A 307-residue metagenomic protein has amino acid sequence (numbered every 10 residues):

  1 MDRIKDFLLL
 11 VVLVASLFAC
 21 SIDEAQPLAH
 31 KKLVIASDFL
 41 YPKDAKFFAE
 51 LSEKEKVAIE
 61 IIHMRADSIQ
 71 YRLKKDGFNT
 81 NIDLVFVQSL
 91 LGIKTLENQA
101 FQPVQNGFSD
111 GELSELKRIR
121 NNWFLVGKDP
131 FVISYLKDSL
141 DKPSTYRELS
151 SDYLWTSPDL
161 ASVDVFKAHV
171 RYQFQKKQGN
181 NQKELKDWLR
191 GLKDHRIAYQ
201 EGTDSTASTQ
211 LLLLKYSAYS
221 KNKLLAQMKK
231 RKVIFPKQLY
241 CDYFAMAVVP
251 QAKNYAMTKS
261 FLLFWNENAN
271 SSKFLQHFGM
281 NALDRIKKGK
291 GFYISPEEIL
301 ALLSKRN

Functional and structural regions predicted by a protein language model:
M1-L8: Bacterial N-terminal signal peptides that target proteins for export
L8-S16: Bacterial N-terminal signal peptides
C20-K94: Early extracytoplasmic/lumenal segment of secretory-pathway proteins
D38, N81-I82, Q88-A207: Extracytoplasmic ligand-binding site segments that recognize negatively charged/polar headgroups
L90-L96, S205-R231: A ligand-binding cleft/hinge motif common to bilobed small-molecule-binding domains
L113-L116, D129, K186-L192, A226-P250: Periplasmic-binding protein-like
V132-D138, D242-M257, F264, K273-H277: A bilobed periplasmic-binding-protein/Venus flytrap-type ligand-binding module shared by bacterial periplasmic
K253-A256, L263-N307: Extracellular/periplasmic juxtamembrane helices and adjacent flexible linkers that interface with membrane partners
